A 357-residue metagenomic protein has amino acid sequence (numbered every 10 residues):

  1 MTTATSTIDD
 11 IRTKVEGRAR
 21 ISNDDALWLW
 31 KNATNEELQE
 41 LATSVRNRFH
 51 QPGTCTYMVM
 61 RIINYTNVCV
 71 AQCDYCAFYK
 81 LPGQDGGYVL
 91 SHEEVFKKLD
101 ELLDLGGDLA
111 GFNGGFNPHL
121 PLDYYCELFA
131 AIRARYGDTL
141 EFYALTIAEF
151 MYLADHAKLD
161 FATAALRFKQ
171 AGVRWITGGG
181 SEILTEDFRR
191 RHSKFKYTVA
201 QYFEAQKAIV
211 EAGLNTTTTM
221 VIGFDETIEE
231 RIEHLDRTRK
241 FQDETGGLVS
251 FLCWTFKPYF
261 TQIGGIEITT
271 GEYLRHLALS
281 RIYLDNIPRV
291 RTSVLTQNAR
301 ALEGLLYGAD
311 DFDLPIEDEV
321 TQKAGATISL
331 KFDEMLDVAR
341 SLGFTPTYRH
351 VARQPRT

Functional and structural regions predicted by a protein language model:
M1-E36, K97, L103, D236 (+1 more regions): Auxiliary Fe-S-binding modules of radical SAM enzymes
R18, A42, C73, F112 (+5 more regions): Conserved, mostly hydrophobic/aromatic
A26-L29, V59-I63, G114-P118, I222-F224 (+1 more regions): Conserved short loop/turn motifs at secondary-structure junctions
Q39-P82, G87-N113: N-terminal pre-triad scaffold of radical SAM enzymes
T54-C55, V59, V70, Y75-Q84 (+3 more regions): Mobile, glycine- and charge-enriched loop segments and immediately flanking short secondary-structure elements within
C55-R61, A110, F142-T146, I176-G178 (+4 more regions): Hydrophobic faces of well-ordered beta-strands that scaffold small-molecule active sites in alpha/beta enzyme cores
Y57-R61, G83, G111-D123, E186 (+2 more regions): Glycine-rich, proline-tolerant flexible connector loops at the mouths of alpha/beta enzymes
P82-T219, F224-E233, K240: Conserved Radical SAM active-site core
